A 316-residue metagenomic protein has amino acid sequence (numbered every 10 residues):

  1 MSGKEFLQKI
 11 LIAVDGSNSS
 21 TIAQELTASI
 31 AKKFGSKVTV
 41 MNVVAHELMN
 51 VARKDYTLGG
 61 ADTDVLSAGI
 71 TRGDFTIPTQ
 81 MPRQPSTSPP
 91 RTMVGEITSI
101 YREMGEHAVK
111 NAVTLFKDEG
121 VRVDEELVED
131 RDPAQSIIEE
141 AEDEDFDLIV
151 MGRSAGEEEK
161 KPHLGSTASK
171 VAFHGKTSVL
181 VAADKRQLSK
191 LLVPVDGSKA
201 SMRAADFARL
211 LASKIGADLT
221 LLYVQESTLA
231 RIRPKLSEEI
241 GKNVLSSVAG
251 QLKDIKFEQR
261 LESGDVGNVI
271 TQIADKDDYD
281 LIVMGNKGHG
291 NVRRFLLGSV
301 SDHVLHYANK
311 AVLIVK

Functional and structural regions predicted by a protein language model:
M1-E5, S19, L26, E47-M49 (+5 more regions): Structural beta-alpha unit
S2-T92, E119-D124, S189-E238, S246-R260: Small/aliphatic-rich secondary-structure junction motif
G3-F6, S20, A31-K33, P133-Q187 (+1 more regions): Gly/Ser-rich helix-loop-strand patches that form or flank binding pockets for ribonucleotide-derived cofactors
D15, E129, A183, D196 (+3 more regions): Small/polar loops that bind or transfer phosphate-bearing groups
V51-A52, I138, K161-P162, A204-A205 (+3 more regions): Short, well-ordered secondary-structure micro-motifs
V94, T98-G105, S201, P234-K242 (+1 more regions): Amphipathic, non-transmembrane alpha-helical scaffold segments
